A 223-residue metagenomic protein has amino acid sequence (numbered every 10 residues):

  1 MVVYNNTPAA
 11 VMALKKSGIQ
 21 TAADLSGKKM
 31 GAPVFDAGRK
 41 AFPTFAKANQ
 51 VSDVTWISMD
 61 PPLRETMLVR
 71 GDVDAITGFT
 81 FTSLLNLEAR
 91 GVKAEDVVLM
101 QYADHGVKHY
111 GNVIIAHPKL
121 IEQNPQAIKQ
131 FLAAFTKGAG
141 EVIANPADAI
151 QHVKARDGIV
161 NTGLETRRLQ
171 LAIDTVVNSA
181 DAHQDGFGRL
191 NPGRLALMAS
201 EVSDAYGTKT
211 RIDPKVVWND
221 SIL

Functional and structural regions predicted by a protein language model:
M1-D60, E65-R70, D74-F81, M100-Y102: Short, glycine-/small- and polar/acidic-enriched structural segments that line small-molecule recognition paths
T21-A22, P192, P214: Structural motif detector for alpha-helix initiation sites
P43, L85, A196-A199: Predominant activation on well-ordered alpha-helical scaffold segments within soluble catalytic domains
P43-K47, E88, K154, S203: Class I S-adenosyl-L-methionine
D53-W56, A94-V97, I159-I173, T208-V216: Short, surface-exposed acidic
L63-T66, R70-N161: Pocket-lining segment of extracytoplasmic ligand-binding domains
Q123-A205: Secondary-structure end/capping motifs
L195-L223: Conserved C-terminal helix/tail region of periplasmic/extracytoplasmic solute-binding proteins
